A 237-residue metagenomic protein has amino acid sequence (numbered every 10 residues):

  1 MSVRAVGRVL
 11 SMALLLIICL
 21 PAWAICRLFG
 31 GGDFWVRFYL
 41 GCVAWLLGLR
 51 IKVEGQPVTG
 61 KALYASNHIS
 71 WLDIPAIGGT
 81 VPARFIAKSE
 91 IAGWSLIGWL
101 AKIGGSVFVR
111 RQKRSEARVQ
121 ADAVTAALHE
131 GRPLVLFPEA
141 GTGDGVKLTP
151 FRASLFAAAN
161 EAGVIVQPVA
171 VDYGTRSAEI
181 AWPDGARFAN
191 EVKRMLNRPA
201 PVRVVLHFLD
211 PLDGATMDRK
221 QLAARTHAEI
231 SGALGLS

Functional and structural regions predicted by a protein language model:
M1-K52, W99-G104: A transmembrane-helix-recognition feature enriched in membrane-embedded lipid enzymes and envelope glyco-/phospholipid
V36-S89, L100-A101, D144: Conserved H-X4-D acyltransferase segment
K61-L63, S106, G131-F137: Residue-level preference for the first positions of well-ordered beta-strands
I74-A123, L128: Membrane-embedded segments
L96-G98, G145-Q221: A cross-family acyltransferase "interaction/gating" segment
F108-R110, L209-A215, E229-S231: Polar-ligand-bearing catalytic/cofactor-coordination segments of membrane-embedded or membrane-tethered inner-membrane
A127-F156: Catalytic-site beta-strand/loop segments enriched in glycine and acidic/polar residues
